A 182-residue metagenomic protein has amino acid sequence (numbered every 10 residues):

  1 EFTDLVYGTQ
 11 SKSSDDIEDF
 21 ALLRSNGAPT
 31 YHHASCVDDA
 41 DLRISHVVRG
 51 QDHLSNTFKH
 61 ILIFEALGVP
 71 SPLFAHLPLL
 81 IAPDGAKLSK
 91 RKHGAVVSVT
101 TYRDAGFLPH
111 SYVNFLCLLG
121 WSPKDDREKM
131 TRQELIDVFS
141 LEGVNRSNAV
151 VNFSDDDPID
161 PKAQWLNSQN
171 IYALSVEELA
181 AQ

Functional and structural regions predicted by a protein language model:
E1-R91, S98-V99, P123: Active-site cores that bind ATP or allylic diphosphates and position pyrophosphate for catalysis
V69-Q182: Catalytic adenosine-cofactor/nucleotide-binding cores of aminoacyl-tRNA synthetases and other
